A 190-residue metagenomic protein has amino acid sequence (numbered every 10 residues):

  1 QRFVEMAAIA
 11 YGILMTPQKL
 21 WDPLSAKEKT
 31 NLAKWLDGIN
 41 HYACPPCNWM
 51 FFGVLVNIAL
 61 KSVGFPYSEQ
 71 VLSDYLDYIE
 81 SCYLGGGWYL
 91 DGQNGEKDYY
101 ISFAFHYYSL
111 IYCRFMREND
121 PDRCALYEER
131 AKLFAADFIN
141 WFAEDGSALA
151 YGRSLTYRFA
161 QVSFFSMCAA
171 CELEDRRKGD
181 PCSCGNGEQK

Functional and structural regions predicted by a protein language model:
Q1-K132, N140-A169: Aromatic-lined, polymer-binding surfaces characteristic of secreted/periplasmic polysaccharide-degrading enzymes
A169-K190: Extended polysaccharide-engagement surfaces of secreted carbohydrate-active enzymes
